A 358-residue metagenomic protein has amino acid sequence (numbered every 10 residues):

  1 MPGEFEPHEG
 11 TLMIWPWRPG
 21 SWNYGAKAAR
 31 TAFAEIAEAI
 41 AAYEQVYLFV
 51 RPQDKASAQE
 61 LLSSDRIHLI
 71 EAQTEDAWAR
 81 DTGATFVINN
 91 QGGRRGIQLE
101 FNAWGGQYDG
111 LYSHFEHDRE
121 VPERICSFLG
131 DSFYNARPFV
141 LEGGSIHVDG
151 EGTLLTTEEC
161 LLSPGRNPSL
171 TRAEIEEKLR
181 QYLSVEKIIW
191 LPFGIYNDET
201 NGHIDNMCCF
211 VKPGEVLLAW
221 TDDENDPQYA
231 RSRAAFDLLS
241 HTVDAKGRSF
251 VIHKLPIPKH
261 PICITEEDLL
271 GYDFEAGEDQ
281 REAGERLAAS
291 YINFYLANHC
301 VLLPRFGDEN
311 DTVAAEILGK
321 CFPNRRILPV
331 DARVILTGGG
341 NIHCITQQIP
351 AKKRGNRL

Functional and structural regions predicted by a protein language model:
M1-L358: Histidine/cysteine-enriched polar flanking segments
